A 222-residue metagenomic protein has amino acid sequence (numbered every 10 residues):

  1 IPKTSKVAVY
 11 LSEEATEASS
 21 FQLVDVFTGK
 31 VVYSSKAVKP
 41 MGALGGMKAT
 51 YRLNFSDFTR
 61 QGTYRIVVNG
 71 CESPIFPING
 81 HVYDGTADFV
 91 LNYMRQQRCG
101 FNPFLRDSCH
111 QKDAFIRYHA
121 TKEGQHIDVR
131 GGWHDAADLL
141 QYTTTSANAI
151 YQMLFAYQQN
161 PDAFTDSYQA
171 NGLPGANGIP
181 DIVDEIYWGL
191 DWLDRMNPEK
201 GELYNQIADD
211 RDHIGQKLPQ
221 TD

Functional and structural regions predicted by a protein language model:
I1-H81: Ligand-binding face of N-terminal immunoglobulin V-set domains in extracellular IgSF glycoproteins
K3-T4, S73-S108: Low-complexity, Pro/Ser/Thr- and charge-rich linker/hinge segments at domain boundaries
A18, T50, Q61-T63, S73 (+4 more regions): Extracellular structured ligand-interaction cores
A43-M47, F58-R60, E72, I78-A87 (+2 more regions): Acidic/aromatic-lined carbohydrate-recognition and catalytic surfaces of CAZymes acting on diverse glycans
Q61, Q159, M196-E199: Alpha-solenoid helical repeat scaffolds
Y93-T145, Q152, Y168-D222: Extended ligand-binding groove/face enriched in aromatic
Y151-P161: Short glycine/serine- and small hydrophobic-enriched flexible loop segments
